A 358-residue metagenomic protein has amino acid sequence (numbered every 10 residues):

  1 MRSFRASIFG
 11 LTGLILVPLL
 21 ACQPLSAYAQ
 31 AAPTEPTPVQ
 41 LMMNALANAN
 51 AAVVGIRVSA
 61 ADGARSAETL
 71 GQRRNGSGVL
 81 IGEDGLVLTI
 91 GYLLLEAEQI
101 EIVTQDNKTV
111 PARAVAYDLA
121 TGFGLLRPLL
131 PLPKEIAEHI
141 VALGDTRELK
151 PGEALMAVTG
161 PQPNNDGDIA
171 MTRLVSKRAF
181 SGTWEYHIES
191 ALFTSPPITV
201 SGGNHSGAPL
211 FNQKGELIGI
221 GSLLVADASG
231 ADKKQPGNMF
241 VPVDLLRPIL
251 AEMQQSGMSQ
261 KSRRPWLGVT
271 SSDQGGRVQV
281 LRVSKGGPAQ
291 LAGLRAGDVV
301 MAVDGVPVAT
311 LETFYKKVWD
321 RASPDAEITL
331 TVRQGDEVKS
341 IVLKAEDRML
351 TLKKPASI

Functional and structural regions predicted by a protein language model:
G10-Q23: Bacterial N-terminal signal peptides
A27-Y92, Q99, K150-A157, A251-E252 (+3 more regions): N-terminal activation segment of mature serine protease catalytic domains
P33-L46, K134, A157, P161-Q162 (+6 more regions): C-terminal cap/linker of serine protease catalytic domains
A51-I56, G78, G85, T89 (+14 more regions): Terminal peptide-recognition signature
A52, A60, G71, L129-A142 (+3 more regions): Active-site region of chymotrypsin-like
A61-D62, L80-N165, V200-N204, G276 (+4 more regions): Conserved active-site neighborhood of the chymotrypsin/trypsin-like protease fold
D145-E148, N204, P209, P288-V299 (+1 more regions): A short glycine-leucine-enriched loop at secondary-structure breakpoints that most characteristically corresponds
F193, P197-V200, E252-K317, R333 (+1 more regions): PDZ/PDZ-like groove recognition
